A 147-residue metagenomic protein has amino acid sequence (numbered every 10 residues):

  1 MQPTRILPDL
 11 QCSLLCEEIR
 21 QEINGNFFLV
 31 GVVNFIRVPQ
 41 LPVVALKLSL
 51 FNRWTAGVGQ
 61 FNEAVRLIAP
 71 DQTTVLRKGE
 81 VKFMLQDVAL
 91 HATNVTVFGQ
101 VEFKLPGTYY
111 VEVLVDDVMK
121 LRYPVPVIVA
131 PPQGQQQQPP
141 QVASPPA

Functional and structural regions predicted by a protein language model:
Q2-P106, Y110-A147: Contiguous segments within soluble domain cores/interaction surfaces
